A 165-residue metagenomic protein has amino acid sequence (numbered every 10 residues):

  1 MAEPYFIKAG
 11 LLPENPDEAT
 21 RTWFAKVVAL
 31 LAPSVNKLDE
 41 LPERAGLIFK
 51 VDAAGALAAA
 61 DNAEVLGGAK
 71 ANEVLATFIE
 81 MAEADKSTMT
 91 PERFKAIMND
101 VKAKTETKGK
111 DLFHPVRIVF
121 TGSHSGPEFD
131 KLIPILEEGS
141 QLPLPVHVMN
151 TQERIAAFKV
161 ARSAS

Functional and structural regions predicted by a protein language model:
M1-S165: Conserved nucleotide- and phosphate/pyrophosphate-binding catalytic cores in adenylate/nucleotidyl-handling enzymes
